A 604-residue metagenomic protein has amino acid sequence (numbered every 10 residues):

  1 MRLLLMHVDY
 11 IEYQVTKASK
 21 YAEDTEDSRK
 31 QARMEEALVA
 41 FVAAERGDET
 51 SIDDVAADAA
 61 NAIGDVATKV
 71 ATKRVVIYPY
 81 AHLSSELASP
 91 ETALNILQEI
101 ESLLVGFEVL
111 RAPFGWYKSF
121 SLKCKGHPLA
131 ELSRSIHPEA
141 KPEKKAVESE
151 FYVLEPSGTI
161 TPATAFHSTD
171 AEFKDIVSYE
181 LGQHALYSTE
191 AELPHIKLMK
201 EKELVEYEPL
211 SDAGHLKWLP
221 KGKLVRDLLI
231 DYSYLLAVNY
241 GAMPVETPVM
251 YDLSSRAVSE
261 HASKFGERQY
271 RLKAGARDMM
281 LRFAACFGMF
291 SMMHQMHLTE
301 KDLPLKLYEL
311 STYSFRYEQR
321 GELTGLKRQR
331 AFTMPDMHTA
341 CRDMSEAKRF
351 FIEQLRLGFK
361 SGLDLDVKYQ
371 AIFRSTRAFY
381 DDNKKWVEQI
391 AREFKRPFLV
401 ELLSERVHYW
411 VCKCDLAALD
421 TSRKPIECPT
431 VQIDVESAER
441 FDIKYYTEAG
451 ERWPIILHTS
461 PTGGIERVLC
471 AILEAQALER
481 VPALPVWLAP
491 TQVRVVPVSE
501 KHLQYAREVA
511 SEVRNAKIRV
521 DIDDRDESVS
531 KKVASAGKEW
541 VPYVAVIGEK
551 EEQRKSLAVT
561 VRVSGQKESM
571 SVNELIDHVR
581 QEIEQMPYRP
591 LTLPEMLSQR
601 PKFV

Functional and structural regions predicted by a protein language model:
M1-K30, M34-D54, I63-V66, V76-P90 (+3 more regions): Auxiliary tRNA-acceptor-end handling modules of aminoacyl-tRNA synthetases
V75, Q98, R514-V579: C-terminal structured "cap/appendage" subdomains that terminate the fold
S102-L103, S361, Q389-F394, R507-V520: Short helix-loop-beta junction
W116-S119, M250-S254, G288, V407-Y409 (+2 more regions): Short acidic loop-to-helix transition motifs that present clustered carboxylates
A276-D278, H294-M296, L305, E309 (+3 more regions): A translation/RNA-centric and nucleic-acid-associated enzymatic feature enriched in Class II aminoacyl-tRNA synthetases
K360-V431, K602-V604: Metal-assisted phosphate- and nucleotidyl-transfer catalytic regions
L363-W386, A483-Y505, S569-M570: Conserved, charged catalytic cores of large soluble enzymes
R480-K532: Generic long, charged, amphipathic alpha-helical segments
